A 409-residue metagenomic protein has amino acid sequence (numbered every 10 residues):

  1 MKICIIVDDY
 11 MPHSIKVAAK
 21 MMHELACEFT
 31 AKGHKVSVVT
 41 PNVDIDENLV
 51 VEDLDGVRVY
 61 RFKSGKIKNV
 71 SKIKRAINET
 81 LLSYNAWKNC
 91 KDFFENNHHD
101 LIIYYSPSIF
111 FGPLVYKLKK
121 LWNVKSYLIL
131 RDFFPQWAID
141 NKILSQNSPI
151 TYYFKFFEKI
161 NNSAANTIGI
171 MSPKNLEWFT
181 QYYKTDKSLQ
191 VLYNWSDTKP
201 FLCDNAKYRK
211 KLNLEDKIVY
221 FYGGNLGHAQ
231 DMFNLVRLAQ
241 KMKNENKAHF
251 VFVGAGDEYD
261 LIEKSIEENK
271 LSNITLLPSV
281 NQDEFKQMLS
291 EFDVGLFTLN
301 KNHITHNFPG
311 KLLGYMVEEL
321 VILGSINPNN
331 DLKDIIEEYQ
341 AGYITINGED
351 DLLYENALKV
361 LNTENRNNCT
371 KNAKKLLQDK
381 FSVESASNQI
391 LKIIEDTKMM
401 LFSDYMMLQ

Functional and structural regions predicted by a protein language model:
M1-R58, K63, M242, M406-Q409: N-terminal subdomain of nucleotide-sugar transferases
V50-V51, F201-L214: A short helix/loop element that forms part of the nucleotide-sugar donor recognition site in Leloir-type
F110-P113, K117-L121, S148-I168: Membrane-proximal helix-turn-helix segments that form the acceptor-binding/catalytic region of lipid-linked
K174, W195: Carbohydrate-associated surface elements
L214-Q230, V236-A239, V251, T370: Conserved donor-binding/catalytic core segment of Leloir-type glycosyltransferases
Q230, N281-S290, G295-M316, I322-D334: Nucleotide-sugar-dependent
V253-G254, D260-K286: Nucleotide-activated donor-binding/catalytic signature segment of Leloir-type glycosyltransferases, i.e., the conserved
N365-K380: A short, well-ordered alpha-helix in the C-terminal region of glycosyltransferases
